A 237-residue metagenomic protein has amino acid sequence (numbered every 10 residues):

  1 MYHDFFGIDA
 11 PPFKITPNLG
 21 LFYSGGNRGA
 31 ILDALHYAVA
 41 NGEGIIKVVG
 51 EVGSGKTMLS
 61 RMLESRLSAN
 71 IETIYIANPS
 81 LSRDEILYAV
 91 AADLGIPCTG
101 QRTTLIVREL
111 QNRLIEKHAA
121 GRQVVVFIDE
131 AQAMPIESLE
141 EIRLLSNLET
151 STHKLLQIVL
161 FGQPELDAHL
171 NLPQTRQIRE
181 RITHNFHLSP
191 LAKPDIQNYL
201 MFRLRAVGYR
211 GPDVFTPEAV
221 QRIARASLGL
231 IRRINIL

Functional and structural regions predicted by a protein language model:
M1-N41: A short, basic N-terminal segment
I8-P11, I71-E72, L81-G100: Conserved NTP-binding/hydrolysis module of P-loop NTPases
N41-L63, P79: Walker A/P-loop nucleotide-binding motif
I45-V49, I74, F127: Short hydrophobic/aromatic beta-strand immediately N-terminal to the Walker A/P-loop
G95-H118: Central P-loop NTPase core of STAND/AAA+ ATPases
N112-I115, A119-L160, P173: Conserved Walker B catalytic segment
E116-A119, V125, T150, V159 (+4 more regions): Helix-loop-helix "sensor" segment of P-loop NTPases
